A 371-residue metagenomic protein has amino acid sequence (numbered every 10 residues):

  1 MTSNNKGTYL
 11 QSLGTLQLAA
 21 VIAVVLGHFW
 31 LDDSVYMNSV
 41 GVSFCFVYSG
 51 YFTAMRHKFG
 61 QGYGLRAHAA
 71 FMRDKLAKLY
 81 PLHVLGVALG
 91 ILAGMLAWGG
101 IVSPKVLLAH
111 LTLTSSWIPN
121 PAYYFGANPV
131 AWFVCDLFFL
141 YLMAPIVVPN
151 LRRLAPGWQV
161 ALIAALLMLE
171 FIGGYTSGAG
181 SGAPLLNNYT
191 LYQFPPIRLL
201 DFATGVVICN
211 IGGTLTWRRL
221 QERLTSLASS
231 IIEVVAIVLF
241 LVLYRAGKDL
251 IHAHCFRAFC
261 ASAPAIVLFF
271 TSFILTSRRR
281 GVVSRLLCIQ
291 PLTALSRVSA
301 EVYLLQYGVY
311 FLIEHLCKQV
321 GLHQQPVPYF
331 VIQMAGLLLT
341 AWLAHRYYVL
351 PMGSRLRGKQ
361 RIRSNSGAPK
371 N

Functional and structural regions predicted by a protein language model:
M1-T176, L227, V282, T293 (+2 more regions): Membrane-cytosol interface segments of multi-pass membrane proteins, especially ER/Golgi lipid-handling enzymes
L10-Q11, L31-V42, A122-D136, Y175-T204 (+1 more regions): Interfacial loop-to-helix transition and helix-capping segments at the boundaries of transmembrane helices
Y51-K58, C209-G213, I274-S277: Regular secondary-structure segments
F59-R66, S177-Y192, L215-L224, G247-H254 (+2 more regions): Short helix-coil transition/hinge motifs at the ends and kinks of transmembrane helices, capturing the brief
G90, G94, C209, G213 (+3 more regions): Juxtamembrane/transmembrane-helix interface segments of polytopic membrane transporters
W158-A165, A203, C209-G212: Hydrophobic transmembrane helix bundles of membrane-integrated enzymes that assemble and modify cell-envelope
I163-L167, E222-L239: Signature aromatic-anchored transmembrane alpha helix within multi-pass, membrane-resident enzymes that catalyze glycan
F202, S230-P351: Alpha-helical transmembrane segments of multi-pass integral membrane proteins
